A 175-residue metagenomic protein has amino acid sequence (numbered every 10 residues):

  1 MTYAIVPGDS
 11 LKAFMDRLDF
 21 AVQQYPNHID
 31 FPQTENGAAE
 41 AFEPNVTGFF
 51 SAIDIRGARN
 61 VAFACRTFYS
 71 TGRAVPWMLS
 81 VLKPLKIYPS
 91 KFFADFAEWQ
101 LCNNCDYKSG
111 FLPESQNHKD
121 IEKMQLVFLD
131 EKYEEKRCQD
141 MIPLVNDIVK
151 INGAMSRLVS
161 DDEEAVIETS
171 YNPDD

Functional and structural regions predicted by a protein language model:
M1-A94: A structural motif corresponding to the C-terminal lobe/cap of the Radical SAM core domain
N60-D175: Radical SAM enzyme core and accessory elements
